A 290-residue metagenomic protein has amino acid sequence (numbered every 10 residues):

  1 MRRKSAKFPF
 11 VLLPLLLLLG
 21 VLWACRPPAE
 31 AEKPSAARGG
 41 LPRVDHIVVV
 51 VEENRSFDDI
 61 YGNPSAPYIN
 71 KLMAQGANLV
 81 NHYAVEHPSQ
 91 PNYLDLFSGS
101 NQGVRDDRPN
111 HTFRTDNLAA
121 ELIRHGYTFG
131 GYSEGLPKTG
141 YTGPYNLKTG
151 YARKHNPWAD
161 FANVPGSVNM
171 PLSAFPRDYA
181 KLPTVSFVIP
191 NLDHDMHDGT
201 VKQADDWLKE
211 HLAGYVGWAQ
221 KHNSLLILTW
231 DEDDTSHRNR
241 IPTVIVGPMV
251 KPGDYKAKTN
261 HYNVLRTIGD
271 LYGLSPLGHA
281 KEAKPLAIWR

Functional and structural regions predicted by a protein language model:
R2-L13: Bacterial N-terminal signal peptides that target proteins for export
W23-A24: C-terminal motif of bacterial Sec signal peptides marking the signal peptidase cleavage site
P27: Short, conserved catalytic or interaction motifs in soluble domains
K33-R290: Flexible, surface-exposed loop/gating regions in the mature catalytic domains of secreted/periplasmic hydrolases
